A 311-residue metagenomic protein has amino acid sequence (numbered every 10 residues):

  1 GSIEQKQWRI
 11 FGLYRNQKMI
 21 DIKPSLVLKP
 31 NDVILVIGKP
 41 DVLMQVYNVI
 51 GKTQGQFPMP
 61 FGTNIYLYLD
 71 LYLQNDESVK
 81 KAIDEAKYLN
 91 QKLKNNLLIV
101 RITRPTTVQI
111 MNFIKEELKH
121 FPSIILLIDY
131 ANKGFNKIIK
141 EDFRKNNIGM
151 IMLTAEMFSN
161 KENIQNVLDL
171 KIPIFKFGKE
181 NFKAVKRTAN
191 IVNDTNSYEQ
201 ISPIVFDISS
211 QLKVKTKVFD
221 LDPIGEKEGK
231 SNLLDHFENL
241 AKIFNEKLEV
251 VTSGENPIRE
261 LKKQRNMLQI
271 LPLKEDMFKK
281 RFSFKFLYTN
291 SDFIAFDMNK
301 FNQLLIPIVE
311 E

Functional and structural regions predicted by a protein language model:
G1-V42: Cytosolic Rossmann-like ligand/nucleotide-binding regulatory domains
Y14, K39, Y68-L73, V100-P105 (+6 more regions): Structural motif
L26-G38, V42, K137-F182, L261-E311: Gly/Ser-rich helix-loop-strand patches that form or flank binding pockets for ribonucleotide-derived cofactors
L43-M44, Q74-S78, P105-N112, S159-K161 (+3 more regions): Short, charged/polar "capping" segments at the starts of alpha-helices and the immediately preceding loops
V46-L98, N163, E180-F219, F237-N239: Short acidic/Ser/Thr-enriched loop-to-helix initiation segments
N64, D84-Y88, T103, I110-K119 (+3 more regions): Helix-rich terminal scaffold detector
Q109-F121, K161-V167, G229-A241, F278-A295: Short, aromatic/basic amphipathic alpha-helical patches
P122-F143, F244-K262: A short, well-structured beta->alpha microelement
